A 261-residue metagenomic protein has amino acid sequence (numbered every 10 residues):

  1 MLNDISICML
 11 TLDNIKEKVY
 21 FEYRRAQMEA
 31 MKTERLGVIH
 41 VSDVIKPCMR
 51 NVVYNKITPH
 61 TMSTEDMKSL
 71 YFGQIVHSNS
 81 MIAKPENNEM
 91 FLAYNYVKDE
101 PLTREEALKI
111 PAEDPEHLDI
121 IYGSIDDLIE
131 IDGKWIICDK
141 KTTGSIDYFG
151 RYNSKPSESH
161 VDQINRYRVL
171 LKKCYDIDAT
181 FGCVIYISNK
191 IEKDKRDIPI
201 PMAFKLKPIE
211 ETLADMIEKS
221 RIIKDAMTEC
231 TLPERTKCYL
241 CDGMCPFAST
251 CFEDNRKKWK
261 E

Functional and structural regions predicted by a protein language model:
M1-I136, G144, G150: Metal-dependent nuclease catalytic cores that hydrolyze phosphodiester bonds in DNA/RNA, characterized by
D4, L10-N14, R104-A112, V169-E261: Metal-dependent nuclease catalytic regions and adjoining charged, substrate-binding loops involved in nucleic-acid end
K68-V76, S159-Q163, D215: Soluble or luminal CAZymes and related metallo-dependent hydrolases
S78-K84, I131, N153-Y186: Metal-dependent nuclease catalytic cores in nucleic-acid-processing enzymes, especially RNase H-like/related
H117, P156-H160, K205-T212: Residue-level preference for long, well-ordered alpha-helices that form the structural scaffold of enzyme catalytic
D132, T143-S145, I187-I191: Short coil/turn motifs at secondary-structure junctions
I146-E158, A203: Short helix/strand-bridging catalytic loops that position acidic/His residues to coordinate divalent metals and engage
